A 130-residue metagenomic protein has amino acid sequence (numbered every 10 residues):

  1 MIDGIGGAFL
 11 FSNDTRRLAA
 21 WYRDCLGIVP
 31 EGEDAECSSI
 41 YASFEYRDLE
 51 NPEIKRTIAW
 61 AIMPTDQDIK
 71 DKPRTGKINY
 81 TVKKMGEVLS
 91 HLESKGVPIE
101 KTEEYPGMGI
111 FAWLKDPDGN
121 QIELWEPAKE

Functional and structural regions predicted by a protein language model:
M1-G4, F9-L10, E31-D34, Y80 (+1 more regions): Vicinal oxygen chelate
M1-I2, K70-K72: Short, flexible turn/loop "capping" segments at secondary-structure junctions
D3, F9-I58: Core segments of cupin and vicinal oxygen chelate
L18-W21, V88-L92: Hydrophobic side chains in well-ordered alpha-helices
I40-A42, G76, M108-A112: Short beta-strand micro-motifs in enzyme catalytic cores
L49-N51, T65, M85-G86: Short, charged/polar surface micro-motifs in flexible loops or helix N-caps
R56-D68: Alpha-helix-centered segments that form part of catalytic cores
D71-L89: Mid-chain, well-packed structural core segment of small domains
